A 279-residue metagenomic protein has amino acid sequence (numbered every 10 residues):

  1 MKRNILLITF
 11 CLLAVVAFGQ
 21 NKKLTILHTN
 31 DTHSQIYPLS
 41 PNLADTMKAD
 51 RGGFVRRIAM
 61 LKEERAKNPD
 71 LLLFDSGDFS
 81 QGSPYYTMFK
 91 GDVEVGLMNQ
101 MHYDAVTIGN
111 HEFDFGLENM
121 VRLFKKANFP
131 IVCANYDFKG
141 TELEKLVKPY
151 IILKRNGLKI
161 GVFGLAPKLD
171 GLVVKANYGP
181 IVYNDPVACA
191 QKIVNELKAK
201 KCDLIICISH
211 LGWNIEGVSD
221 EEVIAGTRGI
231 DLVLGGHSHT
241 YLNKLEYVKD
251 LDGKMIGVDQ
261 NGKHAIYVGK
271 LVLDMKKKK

Functional and structural regions predicted by a protein language model:
M1-K23: Bacterial Sec-dependent N-terminal signal peptides
G19-K279: Acidic, metal/ion-coordinating pockets
